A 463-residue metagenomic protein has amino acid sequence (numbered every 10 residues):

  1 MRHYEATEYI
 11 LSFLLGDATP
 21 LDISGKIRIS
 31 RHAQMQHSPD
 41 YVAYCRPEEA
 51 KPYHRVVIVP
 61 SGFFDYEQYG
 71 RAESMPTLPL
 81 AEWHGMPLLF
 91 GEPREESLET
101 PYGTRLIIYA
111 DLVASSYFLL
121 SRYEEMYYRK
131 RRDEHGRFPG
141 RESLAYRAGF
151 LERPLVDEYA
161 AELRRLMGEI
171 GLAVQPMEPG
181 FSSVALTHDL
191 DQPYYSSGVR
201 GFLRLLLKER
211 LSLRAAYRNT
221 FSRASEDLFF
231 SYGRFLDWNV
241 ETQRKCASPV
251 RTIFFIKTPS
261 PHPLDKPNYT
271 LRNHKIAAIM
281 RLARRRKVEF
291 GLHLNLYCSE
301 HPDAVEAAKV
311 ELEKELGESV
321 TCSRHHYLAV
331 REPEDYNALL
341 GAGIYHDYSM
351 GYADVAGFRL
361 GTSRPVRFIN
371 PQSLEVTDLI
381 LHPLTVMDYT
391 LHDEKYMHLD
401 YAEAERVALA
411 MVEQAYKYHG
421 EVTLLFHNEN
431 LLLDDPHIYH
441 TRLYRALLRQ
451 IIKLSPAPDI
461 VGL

Functional and structural regions predicted by a protein language model:
M1-L271, R364, P371-L463: Terminal accessory/targeting
G25, S30-A33, Y297-V376, L433-H437: Catalytic domains of cell-wall/extracellular-matrix polysaccharide-remodeling enzymes, centered on de-N-acetylation
G171, G291, V355-R359, G420: Glycine-centered flexibility motif
D189-D191, H293, Y345-S349: Conserved acidic functional residues
A216-R218, R223-E226, F235-N337, G341: Long, K/E/R/D-enriched contiguous segments that form extended
R285-R286, A342, Y418, L454: Structured helix-beta-strand junction loops
E289, Y345, D378-I380: Conserved beta-strand segments of alpha/beta enzyme cores
H293, S349-G351, L425-E429: Short acidic/histidine-rich active-site segments
